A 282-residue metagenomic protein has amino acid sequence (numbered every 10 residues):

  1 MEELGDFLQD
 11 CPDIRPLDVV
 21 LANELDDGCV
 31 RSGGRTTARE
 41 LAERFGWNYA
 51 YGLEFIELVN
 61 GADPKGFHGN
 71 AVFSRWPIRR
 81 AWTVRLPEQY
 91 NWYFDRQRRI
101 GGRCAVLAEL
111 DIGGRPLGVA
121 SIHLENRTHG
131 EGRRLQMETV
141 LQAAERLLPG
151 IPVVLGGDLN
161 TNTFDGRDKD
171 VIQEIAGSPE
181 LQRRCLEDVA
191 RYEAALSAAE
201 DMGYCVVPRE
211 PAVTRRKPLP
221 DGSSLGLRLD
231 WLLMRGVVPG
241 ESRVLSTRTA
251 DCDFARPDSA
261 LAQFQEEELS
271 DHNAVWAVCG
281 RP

Functional and structural regions predicted by a protein language model:
M1-D6, N91-I100, E125-H129, E187: Acidic/histidine-rich helix-loop elements that form or flank divalent-metal/phosphate-binding sites at the catalytic
M1-F67, D271, G280-P282: N-terminal, active-site-proximal structural segment of metallo-dependent hydrolase catalytic domains
L25, L124, D158-L159, N273: Active-site metal-binding loops of divalent metal-dependent hydrolases
D27-V30, I56-N60, N91, N126-G130 (+2 more regions): Active-site environment of divalent metal-dependent phosphoester hydrolases
S32-R35, G61-P64, R85, F94 (+4 more regions): Short aromatic-enriched loop/helix-cap "lid" or pocket-rim segments at secondary-structure transitions that line
G66, N70, S74-R80, F94 (+2 more regions): Beta-strand-turn-beta hairpins that frame and shape the catalytic cleft of phosphate-ester-processing enzymes
C104-A120, G130-D165, A198: His/acidic metal-ligating clusters that form di-metal
E145-V154, T161-P282: Metal-dependent phosphoester-hydrolase catalytic domains
